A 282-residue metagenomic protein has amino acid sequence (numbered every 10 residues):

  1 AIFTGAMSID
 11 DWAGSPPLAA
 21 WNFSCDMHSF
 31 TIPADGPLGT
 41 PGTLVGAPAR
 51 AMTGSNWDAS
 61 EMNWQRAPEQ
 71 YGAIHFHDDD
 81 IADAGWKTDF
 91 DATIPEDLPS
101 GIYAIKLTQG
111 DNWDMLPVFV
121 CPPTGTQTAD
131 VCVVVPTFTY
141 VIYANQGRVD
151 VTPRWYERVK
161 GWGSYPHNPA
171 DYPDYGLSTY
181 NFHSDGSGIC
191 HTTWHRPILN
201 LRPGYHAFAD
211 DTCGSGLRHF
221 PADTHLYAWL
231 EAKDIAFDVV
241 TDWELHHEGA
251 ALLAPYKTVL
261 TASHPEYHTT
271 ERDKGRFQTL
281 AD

Functional and structural regions predicted by a protein language model:
I2-M7, L98-D111: Ser/Thr/Pro-rich, low-complexity mucin-like regions that serve as glycosylated stalks/linkers or repetitive adhesive
G5-Q70: Extracytoplasmic low-complexity segments
T31, V141-Y143, T269-T270: Short helix/loop capping segments that flank catalytic or ligand/cofactor-binding pockets
G36-G39, G147-V151, G275-F277: Short secondary-structure boundary/capping segments
G54-A82, I102, T108-L253: Aromatic-Pro/Gly-enriched surface loop or interdomain linker that acts as a lid/target-recognition segment
T88-A92: Short strand-edge motifs at loop-to-beta-strand transitions and within beta-strands of extracellular beta-rich domains
T93-D97: Short, surface-exposed loop/turn segments at beta-strand-coil junctions that are enriched for proline with nearby
V131-V134, L253-D282: Short alpha-beta junction capping motif
